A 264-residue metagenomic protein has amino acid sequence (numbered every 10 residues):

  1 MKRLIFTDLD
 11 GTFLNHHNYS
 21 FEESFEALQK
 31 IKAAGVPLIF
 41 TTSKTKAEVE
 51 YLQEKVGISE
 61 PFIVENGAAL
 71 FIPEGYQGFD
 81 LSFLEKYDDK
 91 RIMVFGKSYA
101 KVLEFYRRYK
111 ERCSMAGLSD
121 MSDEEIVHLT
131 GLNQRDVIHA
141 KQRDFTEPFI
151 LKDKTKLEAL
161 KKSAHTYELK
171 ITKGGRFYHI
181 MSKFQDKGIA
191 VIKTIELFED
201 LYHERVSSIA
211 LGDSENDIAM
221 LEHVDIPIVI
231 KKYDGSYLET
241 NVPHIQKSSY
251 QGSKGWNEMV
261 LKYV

Functional and structural regions predicted by a protein language model:
M1-T7, K55: Non-catalytic pre-domain segments flanking phosphatase-related domains
L4, F21, Y178-V264: Mg2+-dependent phosphoryl-transfer enzymes with acidic/Ser/Thr/Gly-rich catalytic loops
H16-S20: Conserved ATPase-coupling elements of RecA-like P-loop NTPase cores
F21-L118: Active-site phosphate-binding/coordination module
P37, K170, I226-P227: Residue-level detector of anion-binding/catalytic polar loops
S59-E65, R135-V137, P227-K232: Short hydrophobic/aromatic-enriched beta-strand-loop microsegments
F105, Y109-I209: Conserved acidic, metal-coordinating active-site core of Asp-based, Mg2+-dependent phosphoryl-transfer enzymes
